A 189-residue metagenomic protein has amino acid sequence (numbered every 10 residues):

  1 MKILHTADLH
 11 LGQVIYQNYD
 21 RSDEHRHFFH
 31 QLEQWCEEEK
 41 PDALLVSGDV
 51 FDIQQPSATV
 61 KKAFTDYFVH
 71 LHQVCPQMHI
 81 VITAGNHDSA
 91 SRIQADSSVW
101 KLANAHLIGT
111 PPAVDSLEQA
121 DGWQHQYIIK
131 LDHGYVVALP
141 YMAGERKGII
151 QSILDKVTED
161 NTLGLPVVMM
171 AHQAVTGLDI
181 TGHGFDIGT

Functional and structural regions predicted by a protein language model:
M1-V46, F51-T189: Extended recognition/assembly regions associated with phosphoester-bond processing machinery
